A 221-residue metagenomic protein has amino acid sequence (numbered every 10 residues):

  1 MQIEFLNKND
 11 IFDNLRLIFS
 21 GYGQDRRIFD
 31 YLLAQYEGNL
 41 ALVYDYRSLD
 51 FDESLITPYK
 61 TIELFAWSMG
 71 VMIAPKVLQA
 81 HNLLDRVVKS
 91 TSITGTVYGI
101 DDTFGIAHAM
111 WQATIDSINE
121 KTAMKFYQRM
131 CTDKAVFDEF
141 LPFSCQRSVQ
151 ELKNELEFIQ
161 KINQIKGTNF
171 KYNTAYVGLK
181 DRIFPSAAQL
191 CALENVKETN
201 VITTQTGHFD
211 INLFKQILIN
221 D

Functional and structural regions predicted by a protein language model:
M1-D50: Conserved HGGG/HGGXW glycine-rich cap/lid loop of the alpha/beta-hydrolase fold
Y31, K171, P185-E194: Short alpha-helix in the alpha/beta-hydrolase fold that links the catalytic acid
R47, K89-D101: Active-site nucleophile loop of the alpha/beta-hydrolase fold
F65-A74: Gly/Ala-rich beta-loop-alpha elbow adjacent to hydrolase catalytic centers
G99-L141: Helix-rich cap/lid subdomain of alpha/beta-hydrolase
E139-F170: Hydrophobic, aromatic-rich cap/lid helix
A175-V177, D181: Short beta-strand/loop motif that positions the catalytic acidic residue of the alpha/beta-hydrolase fold
I183, N200-N220: Catalytic histidine-centered segment of alpha/beta-hydrolase-like enzymes
